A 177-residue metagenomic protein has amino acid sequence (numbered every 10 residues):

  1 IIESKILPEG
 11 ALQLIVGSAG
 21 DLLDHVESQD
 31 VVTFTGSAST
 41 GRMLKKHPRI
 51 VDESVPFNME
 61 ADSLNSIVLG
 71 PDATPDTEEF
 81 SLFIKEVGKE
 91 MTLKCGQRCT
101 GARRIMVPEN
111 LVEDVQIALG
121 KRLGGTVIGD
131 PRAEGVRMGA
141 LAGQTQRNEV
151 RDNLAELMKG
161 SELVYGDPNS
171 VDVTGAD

Functional and structural regions predicted by a protein language model:
E3-I6, G10-A11, S28-V31, S39-D177: ALDH superfamily catalytic-core signature
Q13-G17: Active-site donor-binding acidic/aromatic loop of nucleotide-activated sugar and phosphosugar transferases involved
D24-H25: Structural alpha-helical scaffold elements that stabilize or flank donor/cofactor-binding regions in carbohydrate
G36: Glycine-rich, N-terminal phosphate-binding loop of Rossmann-like dinucleotide-binding domains
